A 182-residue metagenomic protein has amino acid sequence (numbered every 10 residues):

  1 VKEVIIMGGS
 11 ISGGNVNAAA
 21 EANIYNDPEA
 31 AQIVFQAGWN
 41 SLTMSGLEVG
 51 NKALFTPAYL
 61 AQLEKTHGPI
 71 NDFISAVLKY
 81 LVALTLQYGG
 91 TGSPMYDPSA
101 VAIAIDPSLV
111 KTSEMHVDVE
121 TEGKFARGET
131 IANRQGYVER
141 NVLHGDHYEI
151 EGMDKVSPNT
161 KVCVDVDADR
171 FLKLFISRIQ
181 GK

Functional and structural regions predicted by a protein language model:
V1-K52, P57: Active-site histidine-anchored catalytic micro-motif
Y25, L42-K182: Conformational coupling and interaction surfaces
